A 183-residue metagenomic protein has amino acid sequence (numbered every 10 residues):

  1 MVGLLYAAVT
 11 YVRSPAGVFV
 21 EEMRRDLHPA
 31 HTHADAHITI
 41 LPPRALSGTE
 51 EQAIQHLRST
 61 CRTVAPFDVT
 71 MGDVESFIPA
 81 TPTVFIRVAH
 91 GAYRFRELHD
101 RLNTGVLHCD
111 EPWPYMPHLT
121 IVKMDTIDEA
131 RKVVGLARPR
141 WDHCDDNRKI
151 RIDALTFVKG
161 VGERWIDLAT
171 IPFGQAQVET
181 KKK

Functional and structural regions predicted by a protein language model:
M1-D68, S76, G91-K149, R164-K183: Basic, often amphipathic N-terminal segments
E75-F85: Short, basic/glycine-rich phosphate-binding loops at helix/coil junctions that contact nucleotide phosphates
V88: Active-site-adjacent structural patch at catalytic or cofactor/ligand-binding sites
K159-V161: Short, exposed beta-strand-loop hairpins at the edges of beta-sheets in extracellular/periplasmic proteins
